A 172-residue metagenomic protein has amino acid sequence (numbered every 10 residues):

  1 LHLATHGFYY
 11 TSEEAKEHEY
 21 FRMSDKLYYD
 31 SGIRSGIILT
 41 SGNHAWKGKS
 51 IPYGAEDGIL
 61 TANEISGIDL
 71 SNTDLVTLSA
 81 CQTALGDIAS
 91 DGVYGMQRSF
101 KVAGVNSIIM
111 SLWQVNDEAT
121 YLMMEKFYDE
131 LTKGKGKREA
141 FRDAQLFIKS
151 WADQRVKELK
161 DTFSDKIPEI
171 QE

Functional and structural regions predicted by a protein language model:
L1-E172: Catalytic cores of enzymes
